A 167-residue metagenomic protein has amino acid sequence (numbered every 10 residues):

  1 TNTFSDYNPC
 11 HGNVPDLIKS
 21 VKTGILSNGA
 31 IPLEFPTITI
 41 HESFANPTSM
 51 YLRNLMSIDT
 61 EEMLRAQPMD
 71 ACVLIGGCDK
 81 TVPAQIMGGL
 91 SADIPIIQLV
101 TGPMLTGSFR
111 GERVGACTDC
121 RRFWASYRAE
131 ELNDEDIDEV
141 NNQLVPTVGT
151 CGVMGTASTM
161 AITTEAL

Functional and structural regions predicted by a protein language model:
T1-S5, F35-P47, R122, N141-P146 (+1 more regions): Gly-rich Lys/Arg/Thr-decorated short loops/hinges at beta-loop-alpha junctions or inter-strand turns that position
N2-P36: Glycine-rich phosphate/diphosphate-binding loop of Rossmann-like nucleotide-binding domains
T3-S5, A30, T37-I40, G77-K80 (+1 more regions): Short, ordered loop/turn segments at secondary-structure junctions
Y7-C10, H41-F44, T81-P83: Short active-site-adjacent helix-start/loop capping segments
P9-N13, A45-L52, M87-G88: Short glycine/threonine-rich loop-to-helix capping motif typified by GTGT followed within a few residues by an Asp-Pro
M50-L167: Active-site cavity-forming subdomains of large catalytic enzyme subunits
